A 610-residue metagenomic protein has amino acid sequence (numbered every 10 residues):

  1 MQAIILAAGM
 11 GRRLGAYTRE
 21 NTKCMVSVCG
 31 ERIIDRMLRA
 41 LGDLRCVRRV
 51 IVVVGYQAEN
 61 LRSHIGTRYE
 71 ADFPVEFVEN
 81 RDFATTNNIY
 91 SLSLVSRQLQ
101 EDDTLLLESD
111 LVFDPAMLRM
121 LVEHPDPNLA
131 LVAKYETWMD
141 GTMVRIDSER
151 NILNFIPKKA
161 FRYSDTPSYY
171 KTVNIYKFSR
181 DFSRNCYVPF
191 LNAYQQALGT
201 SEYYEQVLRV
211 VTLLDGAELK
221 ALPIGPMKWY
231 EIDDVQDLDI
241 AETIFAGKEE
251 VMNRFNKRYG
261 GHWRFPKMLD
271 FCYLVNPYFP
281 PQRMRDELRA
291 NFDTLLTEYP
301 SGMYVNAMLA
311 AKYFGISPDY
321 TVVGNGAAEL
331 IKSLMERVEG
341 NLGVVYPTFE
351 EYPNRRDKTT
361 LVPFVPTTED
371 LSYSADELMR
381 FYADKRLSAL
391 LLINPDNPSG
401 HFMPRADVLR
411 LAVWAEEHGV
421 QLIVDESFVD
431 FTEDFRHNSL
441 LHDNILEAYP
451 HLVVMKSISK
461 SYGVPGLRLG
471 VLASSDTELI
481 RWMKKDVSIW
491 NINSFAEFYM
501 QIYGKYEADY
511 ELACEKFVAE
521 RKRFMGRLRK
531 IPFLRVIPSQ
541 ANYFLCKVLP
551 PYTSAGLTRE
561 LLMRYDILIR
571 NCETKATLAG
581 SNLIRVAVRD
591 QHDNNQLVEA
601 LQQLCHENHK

Functional and structural regions predicted by a protein language model:
M1-R19: N-terminal nucleotide-binding beta1-loop-alpha1 segment
Q2-I5, E31-T104: Conserved N-terminal catalytic core of the sugar/cofactor nucleotidyltransferase
E70-T142, S148: Conserved beta-loop-beta/alpha segment of the NTase-like Rossmann-fold superfamily that binds/positions NTPs
D114-L198: Conserved core of the sugar-phosphate nucleotidyltransferase
Y170-T172, F279-R283, G302, H451-I537: PLP-dependent aminotransferase class I/II
I240-E298, K385: N-terminal "arm"/small-domain region of PLP-dependent enzymes with the aminotransferase-like
D370-F435: Active-site phosphate-binding strand-loop segment of PLP-dependent enzymes
V518, I531-Y565, V588: Conserved PLP-binding catalytic core of the aspartate aminotransferase-like
